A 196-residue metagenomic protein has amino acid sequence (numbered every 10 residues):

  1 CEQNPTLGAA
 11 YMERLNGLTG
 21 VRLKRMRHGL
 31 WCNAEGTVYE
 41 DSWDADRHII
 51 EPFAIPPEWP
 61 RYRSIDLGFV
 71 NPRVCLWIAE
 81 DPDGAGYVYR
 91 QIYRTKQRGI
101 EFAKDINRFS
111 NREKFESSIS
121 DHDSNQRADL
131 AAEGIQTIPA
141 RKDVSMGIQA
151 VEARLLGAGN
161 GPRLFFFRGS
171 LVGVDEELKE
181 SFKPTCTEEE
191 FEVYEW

Functional and structural regions predicted by a protein language model:
E2-L67: ATPase catalytic-site recognition across NTP-hydrolyzing enzymes
F69-R73: Short, flexible loop/turn motifs enriched in small residues
V74-L76, D81-W196: Mg2+-dependent endonuclease catalytic cores in nucleic-acid-processing enzymes, primarily RNase H-like
